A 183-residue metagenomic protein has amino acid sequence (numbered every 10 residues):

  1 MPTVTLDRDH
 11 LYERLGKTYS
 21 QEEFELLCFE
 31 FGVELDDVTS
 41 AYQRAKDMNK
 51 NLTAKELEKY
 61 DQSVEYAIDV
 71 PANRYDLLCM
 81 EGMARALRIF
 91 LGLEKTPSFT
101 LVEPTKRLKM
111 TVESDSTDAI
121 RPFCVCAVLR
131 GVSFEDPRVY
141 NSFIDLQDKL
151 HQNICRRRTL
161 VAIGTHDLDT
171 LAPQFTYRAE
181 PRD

Functional and structural regions predicted by a protein language model:
M1-D183: RNA/tRNA-interacting regions in translation and RNA-turnover enzymes
